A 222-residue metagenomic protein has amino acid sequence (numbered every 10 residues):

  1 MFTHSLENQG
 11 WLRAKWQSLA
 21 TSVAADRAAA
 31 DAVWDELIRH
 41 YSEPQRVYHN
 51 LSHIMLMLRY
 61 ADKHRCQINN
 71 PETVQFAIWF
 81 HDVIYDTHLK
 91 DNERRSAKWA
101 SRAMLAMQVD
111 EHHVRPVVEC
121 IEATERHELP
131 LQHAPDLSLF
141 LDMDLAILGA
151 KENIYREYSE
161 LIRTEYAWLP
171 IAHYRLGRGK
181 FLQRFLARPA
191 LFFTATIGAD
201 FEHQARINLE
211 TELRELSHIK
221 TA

Functional and structural regions predicted by a protein language model:
F2-L19, S42-H49, Y60-N70, F80 (+2 more regions): Divalent metal-dependent phosphate-bond-processing catalytic cores, especially two-metal-ion Mg2+/Mn2+ enzymes that act
R13, Q17, D31-D35, L58 (+3 more regions): An amphipathic alpha-helix signature
S22-V23, V33: Predominantly extracellular/luminal regions of secreted and cell-surface proteins, especially disulfide-bonded
A30-I38, L51, M55, E72-Q75 (+1 more regions): Short, well-structured alpha-helical segments
H40, S96-L129: Histidine- and acidic-residue-rich, metal-dependent catalytic cores
E43-H53, Y85-K98, E111: Active-site metal-coordination segments of metallo-dependent hydrolases
M57, E72-T87, S96, E119-E125: His-Asp-centered metal-binding catalytic motifs of divalent-metal-dependent phosphohydrolases/nucleases
Q67-T73, L89-N92, V109-H113: Short, flexible active-site-proximal loops enriched in glycine and acidic residues
